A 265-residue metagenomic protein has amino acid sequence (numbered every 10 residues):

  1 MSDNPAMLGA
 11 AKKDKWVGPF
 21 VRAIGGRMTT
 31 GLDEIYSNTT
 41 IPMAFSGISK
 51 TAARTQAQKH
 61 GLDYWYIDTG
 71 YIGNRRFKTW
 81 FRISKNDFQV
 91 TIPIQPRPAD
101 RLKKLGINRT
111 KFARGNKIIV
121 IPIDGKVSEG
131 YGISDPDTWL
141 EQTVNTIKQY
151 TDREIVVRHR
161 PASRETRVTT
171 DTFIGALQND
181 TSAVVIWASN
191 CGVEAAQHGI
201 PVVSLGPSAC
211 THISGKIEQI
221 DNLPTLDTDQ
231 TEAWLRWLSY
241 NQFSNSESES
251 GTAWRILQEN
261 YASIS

Functional and structural regions predicted by a protein language model:
M1-I41, V127, W254, E259-S265: N-terminal pre-catalytic "stem/leader" segment of glycosyltransferase-like enzymes
M1-K12, M43-S49, D68-T69, P122-D124 (+1 more regions): Structural motif
R27-F77: Extended catalytic core of nucleotide-activated donor transferases of GT-like folds
G31-I35, K148, R153-V203, P207-S208: Donor nucleotide-activated moiety binding/catalytic core segment of transferases that use nucleotide-activated donors
T40-I41, K117-I118, S182-A183: Structural motif
G47-K50, G70-I72, D124-V127, P161-R164 (+2 more regions): Short, solvent-exposed loop/turn segments at secondary-structure junctions
R76-N116, I213-S265: Leloir-type glycosyltransferase catalytic cores
A113-R164: Conserved catalytic-core segment of nucleotide-activated headgroup transferases in glycan assembly
